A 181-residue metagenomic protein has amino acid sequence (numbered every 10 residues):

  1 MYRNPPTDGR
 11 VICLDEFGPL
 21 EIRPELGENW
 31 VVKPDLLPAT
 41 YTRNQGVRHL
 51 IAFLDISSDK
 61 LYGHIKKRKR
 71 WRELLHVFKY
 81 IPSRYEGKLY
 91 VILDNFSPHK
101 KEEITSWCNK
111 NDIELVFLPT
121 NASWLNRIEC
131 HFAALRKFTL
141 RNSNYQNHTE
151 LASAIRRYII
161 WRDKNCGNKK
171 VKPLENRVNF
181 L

Functional and structural regions predicted by a protein language model:
M1-H76: Extended, low-complexity cationic-aromatic segments
V11, Y90-V91: Hydrophobic "anchor" residues on beta-strands that sit immediately upstream of conserved functional sites
C13-D15, F53, D59, F78 (+6 more regions): Mobile genetic element proteins and their domesticated derivatives, centered on retroelements and DNA transposons
F17-L20, S57-D59, F96-P98, N121-S123 (+1 more regions): Short, solvent-exposed loop/turn segments at secondary-structure junctions
L37-R43, C108-R127, S143-Y145: RNase H-like polynucleotidyl transferase catalytic core
K69-R70, V91-E102, T120-L125: Acidic, metal-coordinating catalytic cores used for nucleic-acid/nucleotide bond scission and strand-transfer chemistry
W71-Y90: Short, basic/hydrophobic alpha-helical segments
C130-L181: C-terminal anion-handling pockets and recognition modules
